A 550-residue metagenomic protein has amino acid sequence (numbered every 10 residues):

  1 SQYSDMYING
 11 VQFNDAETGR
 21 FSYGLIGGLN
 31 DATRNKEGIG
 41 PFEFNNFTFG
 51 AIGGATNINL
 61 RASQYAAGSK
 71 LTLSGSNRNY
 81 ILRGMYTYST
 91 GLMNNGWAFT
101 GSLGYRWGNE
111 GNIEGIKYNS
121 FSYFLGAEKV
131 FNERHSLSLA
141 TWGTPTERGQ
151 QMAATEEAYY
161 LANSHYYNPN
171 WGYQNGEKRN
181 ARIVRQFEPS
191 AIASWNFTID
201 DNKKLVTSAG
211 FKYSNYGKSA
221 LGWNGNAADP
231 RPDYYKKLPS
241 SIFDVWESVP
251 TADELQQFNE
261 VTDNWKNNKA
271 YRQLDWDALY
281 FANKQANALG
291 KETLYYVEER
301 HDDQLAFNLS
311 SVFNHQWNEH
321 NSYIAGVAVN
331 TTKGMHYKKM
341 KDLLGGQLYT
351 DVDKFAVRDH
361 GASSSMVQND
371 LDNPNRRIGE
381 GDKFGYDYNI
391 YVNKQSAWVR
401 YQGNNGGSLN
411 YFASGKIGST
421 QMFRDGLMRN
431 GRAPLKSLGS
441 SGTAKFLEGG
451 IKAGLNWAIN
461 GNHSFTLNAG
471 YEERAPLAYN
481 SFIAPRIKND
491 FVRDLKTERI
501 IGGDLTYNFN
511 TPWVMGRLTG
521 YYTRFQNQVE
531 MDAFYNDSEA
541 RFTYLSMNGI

Functional and structural regions predicted by a protein language model:
V11-G40, H165-Y167: Short acidic/polar hinge/loop motifs at secondary-structure boundaries that mediate gating or recognition
G40-N45, G54-G91, L103-I113: Short strand-turn segments of transmembrane beta-barrel domains in outer membranes, especially the first one or two
L71-N77, G84, G101-Y105, L139-P145 (+6 more regions): Transmembrane beta-barrel strands of outer-membrane/channel proteins
M85-G126, E188-S194, K204, S219-Y234 (+5 more regions): Surface-exposed extracellular loop regions of Gram-negative outer-membrane beta-barrel proteins
K117-S122, A153-Y166, G222-P232, M340-T350 (+4 more regions): Flexible, surface-exposed loop regions and adjacent strand-edge segments of Gram-negative outer-membrane beta-barrel
E128-V130, S136-S194, G217-E298, A362-I378: Acidic/polar loop-and-plug regions of large Gram-negative outer-membrane beta-barrel proteins
E147-G149, A153-A158, V367-R377, Q421-R432 (+3 more regions): Surface-exposed extracellular loop regions of Gram-negative outer-membrane beta-barrel proteins, predominantly
Y296, S322-N460, P485: Signature of Gram-negative outer-membrane beta-barrel scaffolds
